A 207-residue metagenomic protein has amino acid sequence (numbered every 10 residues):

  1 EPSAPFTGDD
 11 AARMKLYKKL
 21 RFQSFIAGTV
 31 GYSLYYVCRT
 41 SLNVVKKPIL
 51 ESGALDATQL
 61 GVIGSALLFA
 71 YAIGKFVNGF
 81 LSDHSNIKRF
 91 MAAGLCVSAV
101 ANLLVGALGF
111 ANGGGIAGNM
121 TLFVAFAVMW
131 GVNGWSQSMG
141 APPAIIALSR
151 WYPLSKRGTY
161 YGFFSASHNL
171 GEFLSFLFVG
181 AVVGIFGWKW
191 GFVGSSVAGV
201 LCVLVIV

Functional and structural regions predicted by a protein language model:
Q23-E51, L55: Extracytoplasmic
T40, L68-F76, E172-F173: Residue-level signature of mid-helix packing/kink "hotspots" within the transmembrane helices of 12-pass Major
K46, G171-V183: Small-residue (Gly/Pro/Ala) motifs that create kinks and tight helix-helix packing interfaces
G74-N86: Helix-to-loop junctions at the C-terminal end of transmembrane segments in multipass secondary transporters
C96-N119: C-terminal ends and interior cores of transmembrane alpha-helices in multi-pass membrane transporters/permeases
M129-N169: Cytoplasmic helix-loop-helix junction between adjacent transmembrane helices in 12-TM secondary transporters
W190-V207: Symmetry-related core transmembrane helices of the 12-TM Major Facilitator Superfamily/SLC fold
